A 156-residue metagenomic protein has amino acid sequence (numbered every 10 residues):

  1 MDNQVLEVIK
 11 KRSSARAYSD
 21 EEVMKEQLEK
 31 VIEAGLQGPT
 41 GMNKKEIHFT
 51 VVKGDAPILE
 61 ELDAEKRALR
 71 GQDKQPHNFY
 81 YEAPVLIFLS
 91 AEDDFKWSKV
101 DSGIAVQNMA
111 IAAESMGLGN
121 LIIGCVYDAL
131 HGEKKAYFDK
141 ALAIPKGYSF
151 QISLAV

Functional and structural regions predicted by a protein language model:
M1-A83: N-terminal amphipathic, basic helical "cap/leader" segment at the start of enzyme domains
S19, F88-K96: Helix-biased detector of long, well-ordered alpha-helical tracts
G35, D93-F138: Small-aliphatic-rich amphipathic alpha-helix that forms the alpha element of a beta-alpha
V51-K53, F88, A155: Short, well-ordered beta-strand micro-motif
R70-F79, Y137-V156: A glycine-rich helix N-cap at a beta->alpha junction
P84-I87, G119-L121, I152: Structural motif
S90, G124, V156: Conserved residues at the C-terminal ends of beta-strands
